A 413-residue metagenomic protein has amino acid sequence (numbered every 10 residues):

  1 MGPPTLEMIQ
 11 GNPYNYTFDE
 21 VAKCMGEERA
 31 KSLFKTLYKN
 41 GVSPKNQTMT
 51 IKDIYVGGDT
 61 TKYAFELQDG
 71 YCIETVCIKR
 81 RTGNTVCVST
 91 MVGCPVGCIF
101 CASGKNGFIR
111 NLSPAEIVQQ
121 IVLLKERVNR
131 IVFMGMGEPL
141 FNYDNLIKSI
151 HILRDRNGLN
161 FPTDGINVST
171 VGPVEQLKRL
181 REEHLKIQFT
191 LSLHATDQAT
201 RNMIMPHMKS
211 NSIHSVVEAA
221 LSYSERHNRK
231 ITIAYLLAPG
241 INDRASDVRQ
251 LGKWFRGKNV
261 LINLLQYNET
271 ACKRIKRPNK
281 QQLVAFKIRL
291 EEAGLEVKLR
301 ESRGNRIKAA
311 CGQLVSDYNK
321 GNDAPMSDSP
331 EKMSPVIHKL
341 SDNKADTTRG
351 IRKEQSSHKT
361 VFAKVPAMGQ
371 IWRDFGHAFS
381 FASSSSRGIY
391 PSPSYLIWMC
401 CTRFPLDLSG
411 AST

Functional and structural regions predicted by a protein language model:
M1-Y71, K79, L221-R229, L237-K364 (+2 more regions): Auxiliary Fe-S-binding modules of radical SAM enzymes
I54-V56, S89-T90, S103, S169 (+1 more regions): Short linear Ser/Thr-Pro motifs
Y63, T75, V86-V88, L191: Short beta-strand motif preference
C77-I78, N145: Residue-level structural signal for beta-strand termini and adjacent loop
R80-A115, L123: Canonical Radical SAM [4Fe-4S] cluster-binding loop centered on the CxxxCxxC motif and its immediate flanking residues
E126-R130, G135-A293, K298-R300: Conserved AdoMet/S-adenosylmethionine-binding subsite of the radical SAM
S383-G388, S392-R403, S409-T413: Low-acidity, Ser/Thr- and Arg-rich intrinsically disordered low-complexity segments
